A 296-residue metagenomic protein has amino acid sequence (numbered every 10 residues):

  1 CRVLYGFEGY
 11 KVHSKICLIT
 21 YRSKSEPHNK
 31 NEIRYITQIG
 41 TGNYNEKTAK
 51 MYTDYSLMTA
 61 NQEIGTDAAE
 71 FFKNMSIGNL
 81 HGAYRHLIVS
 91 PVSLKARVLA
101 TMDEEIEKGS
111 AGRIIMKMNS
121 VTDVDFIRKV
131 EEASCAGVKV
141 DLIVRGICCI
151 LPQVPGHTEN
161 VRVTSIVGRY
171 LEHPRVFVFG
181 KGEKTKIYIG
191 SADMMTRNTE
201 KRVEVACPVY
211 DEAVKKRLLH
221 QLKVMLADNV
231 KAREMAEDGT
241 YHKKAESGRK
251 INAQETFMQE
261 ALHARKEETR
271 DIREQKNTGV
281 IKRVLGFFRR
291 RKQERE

Functional and structural regions predicted by a protein language model:
C1-A49, N61-G65, G78, P91-E296: PLD/PLD-like phosphodiesterase catalytic module centered on the HKD motif
S56-L57: Structured, non-catalytic alpha/beta "coupling" segments that mediate domain-domain communication and provide generic
A68-S93: Long, non-coiled-coil amphipathic alpha-helical linker/lever segments that couple catalytic cores to other domains
